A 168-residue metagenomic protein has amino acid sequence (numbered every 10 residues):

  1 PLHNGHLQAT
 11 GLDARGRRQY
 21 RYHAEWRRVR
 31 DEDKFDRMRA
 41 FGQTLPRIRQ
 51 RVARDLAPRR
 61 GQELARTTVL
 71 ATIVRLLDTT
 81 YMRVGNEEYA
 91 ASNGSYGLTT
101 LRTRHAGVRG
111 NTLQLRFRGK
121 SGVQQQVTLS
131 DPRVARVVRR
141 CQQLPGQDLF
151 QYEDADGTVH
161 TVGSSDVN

Functional and structural regions predicted by a protein language model:
P1-Y96, R102-N168: A positively charged, amphipathic N-terminal helix/segment that binds anionic biomolecules
